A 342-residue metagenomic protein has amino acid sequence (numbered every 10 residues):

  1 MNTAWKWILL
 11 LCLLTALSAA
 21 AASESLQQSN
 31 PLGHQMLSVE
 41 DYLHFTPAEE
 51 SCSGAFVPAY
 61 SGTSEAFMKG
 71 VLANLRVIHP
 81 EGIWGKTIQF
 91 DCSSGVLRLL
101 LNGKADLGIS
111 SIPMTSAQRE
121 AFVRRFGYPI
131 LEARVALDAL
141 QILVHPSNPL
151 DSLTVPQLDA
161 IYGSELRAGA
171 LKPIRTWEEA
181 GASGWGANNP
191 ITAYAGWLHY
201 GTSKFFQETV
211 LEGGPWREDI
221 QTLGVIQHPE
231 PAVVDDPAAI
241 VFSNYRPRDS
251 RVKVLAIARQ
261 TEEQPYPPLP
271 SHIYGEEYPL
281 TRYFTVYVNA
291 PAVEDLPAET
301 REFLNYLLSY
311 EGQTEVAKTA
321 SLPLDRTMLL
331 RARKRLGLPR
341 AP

Functional and structural regions predicted by a protein language model:
M1-I8: Bacterial N-terminal signal peptides that target proteins for export
I8-A16: Bacterial N-terminal signal peptides
A16-A22: Hydrophobic alpha-helical membrane-insertion segments, chiefly the h-region of N-terminal signal peptides
A22-P342: Flexible loop/hinge segments at secondary-structure junctions
